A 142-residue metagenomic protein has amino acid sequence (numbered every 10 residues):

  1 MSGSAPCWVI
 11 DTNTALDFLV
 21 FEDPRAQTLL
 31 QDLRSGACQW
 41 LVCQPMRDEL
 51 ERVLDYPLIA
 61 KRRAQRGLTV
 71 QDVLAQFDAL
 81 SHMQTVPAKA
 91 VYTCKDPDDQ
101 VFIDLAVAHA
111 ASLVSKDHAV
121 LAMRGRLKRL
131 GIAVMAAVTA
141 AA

Functional and structural regions predicted by a protein language model:
M1-V42: Short, well-structured N-terminal submotif of metal-dependent ribonuclease cores
T14-A15, M46, A119-V120: Alpha-helix capping/helix-boundary segments
D17-L19, R63, A88-K95: Short, flexible loop segments at the rims of nucleotide/cofactor-binding pockets, characterized by
F18-L19, V53, R62, M123-R124: Residues that scaffold the ATP/ADP-binding catalytic core of kinase and kinase-like folds
E22-R25, L30, D55-Y56, L127-L130: Short, glycine/charged-enriched secondary-structure capping and boundary segments
P24, L41, L68, T93 (+1 more regions): Residues at secondary-structure transition points
D32-K89: PIN-domain endoribonuclease scaffold, especially VapC-family toxins
T93-D96, Q100-I103, V107-V114, H118-A142: Acidic, PIN/NYN-like endoribonuclease modules and their adjacent C-terminal/linker elements
